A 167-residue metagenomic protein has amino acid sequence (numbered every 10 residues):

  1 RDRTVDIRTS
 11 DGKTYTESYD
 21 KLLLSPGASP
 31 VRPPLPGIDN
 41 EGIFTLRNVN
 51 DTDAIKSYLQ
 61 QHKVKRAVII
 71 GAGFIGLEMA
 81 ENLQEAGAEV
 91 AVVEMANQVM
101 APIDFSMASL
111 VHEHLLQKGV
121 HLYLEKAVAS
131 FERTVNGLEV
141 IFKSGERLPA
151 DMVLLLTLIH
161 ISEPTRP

Functional and structural regions predicted by a protein language model:
R1-R66, V140-R147, M152-H160: FAD-binding core/adjacent interface of flavoenzyme oxidoreductases
R1-V5, T9, E17, E85-S162 (+1 more regions): A Rossmann-like FAD-binding core segment of flavoenzymes
G27, G71-G76, G145, E163: Conserved phosphate-binding and hydrolysis motifs of nucleotide-dependent enzymes
P33-L35, M79-A80, R133, S162: Short glycine-/acidic-enriched loop or helix-start segments at secondary-structure transitions that form or flank
P36-N40, Y58-Q60, N82-E85, F105-A108 (+1 more regions): Short, glycine/charged-enriched secondary-structure capping and boundary segments
R47-N50, F74, K126: Short beta->alpha linker loops
A54-I103: Rossmann-like NAD(P)H-binding beta-loop-alpha module
